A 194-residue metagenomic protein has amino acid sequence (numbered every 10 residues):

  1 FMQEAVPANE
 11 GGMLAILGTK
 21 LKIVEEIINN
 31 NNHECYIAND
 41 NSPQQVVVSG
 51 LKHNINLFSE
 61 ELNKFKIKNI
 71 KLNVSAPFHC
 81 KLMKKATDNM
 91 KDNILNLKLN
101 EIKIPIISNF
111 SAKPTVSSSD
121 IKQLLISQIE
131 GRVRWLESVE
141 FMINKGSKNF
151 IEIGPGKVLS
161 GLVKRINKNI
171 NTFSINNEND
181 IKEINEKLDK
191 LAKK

Functional and structural regions predicted by a protein language model:
F1-G131: Alpha/beta catalytic cores of group-transfer enzymes, especially the acyltransferase/condensing modules of polyketide
L95-K194: Acyltransferase/transacylase module recognition
